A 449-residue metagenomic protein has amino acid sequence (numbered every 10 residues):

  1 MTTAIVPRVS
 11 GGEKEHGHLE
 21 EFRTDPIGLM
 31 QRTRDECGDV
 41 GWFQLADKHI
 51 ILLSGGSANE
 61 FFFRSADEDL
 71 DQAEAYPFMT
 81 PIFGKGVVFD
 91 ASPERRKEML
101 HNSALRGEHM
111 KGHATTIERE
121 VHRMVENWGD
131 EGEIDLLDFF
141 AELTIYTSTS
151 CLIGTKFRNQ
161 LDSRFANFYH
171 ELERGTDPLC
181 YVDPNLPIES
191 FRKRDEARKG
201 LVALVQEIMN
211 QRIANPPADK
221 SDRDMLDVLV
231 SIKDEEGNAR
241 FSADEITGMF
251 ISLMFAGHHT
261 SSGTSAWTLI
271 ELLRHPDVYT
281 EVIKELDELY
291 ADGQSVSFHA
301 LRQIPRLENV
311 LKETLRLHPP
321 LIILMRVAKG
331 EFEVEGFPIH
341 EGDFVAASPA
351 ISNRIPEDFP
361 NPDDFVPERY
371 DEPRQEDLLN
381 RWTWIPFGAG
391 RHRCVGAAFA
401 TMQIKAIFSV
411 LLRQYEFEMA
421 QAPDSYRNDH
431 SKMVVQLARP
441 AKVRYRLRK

Functional and structural regions predicted by a protein language model:
T2-R32, H49, S57, E74-K156 (+6 more regions): Cytochrome P450 catalytic-domain helical core, especially the substrate-recognition surface and oxygen-activation
T3-V6, R34, V121, T144 (+5 more regions): Cytochrome P450 proximal C-terminal region
V6-G12, A114, E118, N167 (+7 more regions): Cytochrome P450 I-helix active-site segment
K14, R106-E108, I145, R198-S265 (+4 more regions): Conserved cytochrome P450 catalytic core segment spanning the I/J/K helices
G17-G38, A203, E207, Q294-E335: Conserved cytochrome P450 K-helix E-x-x-R motif and the immediately C-terminal K′/meander segment
E60-M79, F359: Cytochrome P450 catalytic domain signature, combining two hallmark sequence patches
T260-E285, A398-R413: Cytochrome P450 catalytic-core helices
A347-Q375: Conserved cytochrome P450 K-helix/beta-meander segment immediately N-terminal to the heme-binding cysteine loop
